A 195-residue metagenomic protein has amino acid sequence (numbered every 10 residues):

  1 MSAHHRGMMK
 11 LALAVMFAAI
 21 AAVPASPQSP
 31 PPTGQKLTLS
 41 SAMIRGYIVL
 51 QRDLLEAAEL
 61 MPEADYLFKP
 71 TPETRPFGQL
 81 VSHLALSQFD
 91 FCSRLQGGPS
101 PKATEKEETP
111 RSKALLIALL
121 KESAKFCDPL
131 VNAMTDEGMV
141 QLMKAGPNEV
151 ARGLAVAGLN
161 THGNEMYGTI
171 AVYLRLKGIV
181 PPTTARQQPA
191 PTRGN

Functional and structural regions predicted by a protein language model:
M1-M8: N-terminal secretory signal peptides that target proteins for export/translocation
K10-P24: Bacterial N-terminal signal peptides
A25-K36: Cleaved targeting-peptide boundary
I44-I48, R52-L55, D65-E105, K144-N195: Short, contiguous alpha-helical
D53, A57-A58, C92, S123-V131: Well-ordered alpha-helical scaffold segments within catalytic/enzyme domains
L86-D90, P129, A133-D136: Glycine-rich, acidic and aromatic/proline-enriched surface loops and short helix-turn segments that act as binding
G98-K113, T135-M139: Amphipathic alpha-helical segments
R111-E122: A short, structured beta-strand-centered segment in the mid-to-C-terminal lobe of catalytic cores from group-transfer
